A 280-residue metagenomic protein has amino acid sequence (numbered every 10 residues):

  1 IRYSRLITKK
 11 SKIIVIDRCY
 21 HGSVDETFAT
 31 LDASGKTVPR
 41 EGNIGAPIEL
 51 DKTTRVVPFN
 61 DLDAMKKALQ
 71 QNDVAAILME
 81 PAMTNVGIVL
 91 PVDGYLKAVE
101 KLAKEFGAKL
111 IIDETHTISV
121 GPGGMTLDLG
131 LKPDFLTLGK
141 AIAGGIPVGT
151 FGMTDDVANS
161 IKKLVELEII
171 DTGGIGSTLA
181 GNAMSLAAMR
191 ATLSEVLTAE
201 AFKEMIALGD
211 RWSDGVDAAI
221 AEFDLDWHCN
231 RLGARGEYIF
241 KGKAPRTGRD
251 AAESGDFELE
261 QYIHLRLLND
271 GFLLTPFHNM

Functional and structural regions predicted by a protein language model:
I1-M280: Conserved N-terminal phosphate-binding loop of PLP-dependent enzymes in the Aspartate aminotransferase
